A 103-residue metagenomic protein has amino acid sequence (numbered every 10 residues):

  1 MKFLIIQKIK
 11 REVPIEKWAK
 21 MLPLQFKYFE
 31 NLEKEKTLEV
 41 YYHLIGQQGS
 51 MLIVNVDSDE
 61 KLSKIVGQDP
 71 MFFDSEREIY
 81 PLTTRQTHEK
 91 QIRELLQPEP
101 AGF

Functional and structural regions predicted by a protein language model:
M1-F103: Conserved, structured core segments of small domains
